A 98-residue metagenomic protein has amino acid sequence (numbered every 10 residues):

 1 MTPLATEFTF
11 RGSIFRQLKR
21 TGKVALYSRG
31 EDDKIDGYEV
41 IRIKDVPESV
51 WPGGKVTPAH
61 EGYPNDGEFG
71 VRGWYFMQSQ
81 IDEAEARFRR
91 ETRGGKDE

Functional and structural regions predicted by a protein language model:
M1-G62: Short N-terminal "domain-start" leader segments that mark the transition from disordered tails or signal peptides into
M1-P3, R90-E98: Short intrinsically disordered terminal tails
D33-V40, G67, E83, E98: Short linear motifs in intrinsically disordered/low-complexity regions
V46, D82-A84, K96: Amphipathic alpha-helical interaction segments
Y63-E83: A short, exposed loop/beta-hairpin motif centered on an aromatic-Gly-Thr core
